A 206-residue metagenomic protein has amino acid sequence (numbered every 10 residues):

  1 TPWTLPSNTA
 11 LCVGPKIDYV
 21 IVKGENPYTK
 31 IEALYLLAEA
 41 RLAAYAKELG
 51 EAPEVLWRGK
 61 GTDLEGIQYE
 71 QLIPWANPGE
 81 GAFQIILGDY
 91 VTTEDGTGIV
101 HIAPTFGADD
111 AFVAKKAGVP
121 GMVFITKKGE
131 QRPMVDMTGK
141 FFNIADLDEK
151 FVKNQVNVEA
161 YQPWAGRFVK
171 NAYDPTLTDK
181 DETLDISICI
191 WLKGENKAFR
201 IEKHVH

Functional and structural regions predicted by a protein language model:
P2-H206: Non-cofactor substrate-recognition interfaces
